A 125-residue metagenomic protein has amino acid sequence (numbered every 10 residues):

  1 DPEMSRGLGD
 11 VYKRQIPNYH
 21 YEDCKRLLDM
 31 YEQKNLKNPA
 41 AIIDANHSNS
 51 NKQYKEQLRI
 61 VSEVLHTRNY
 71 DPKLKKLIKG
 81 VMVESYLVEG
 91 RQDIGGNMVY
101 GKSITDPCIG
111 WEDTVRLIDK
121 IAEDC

Functional and structural regions predicted by a protein language model:
D1-Y12: Single conserved hydrophobic/aromatic residue that forms the stacking wall/gate of nucleotide- or nucleobase-binding
D10, A40-I42, I78-M82: Structural preference for beta-strand elements that scaffold enzyme active sites
R14-Q15, N46-S50, V81-V88: Active-site beta-loop-alpha junctions enriched in small/polar residues
H20-L36, V64, R68-Y70: Structured alpha-helical segments in the cores of large, soluble enzyme domains
I43, G110: Conserved, mostly hydrophobic/aromatic
N49-V61, R91-G96: Short glycine/threonine-rich loop-to-helix capping motif typified by GTGT followed within a few residues by an Asp-Pro
V64-R91: Substrate-binding cleft of secreted/luminal carbohydrate-active enzymes
W111-D124: PLP-dependent enzyme catalytic core of the Aspartate aminotransferase-like
